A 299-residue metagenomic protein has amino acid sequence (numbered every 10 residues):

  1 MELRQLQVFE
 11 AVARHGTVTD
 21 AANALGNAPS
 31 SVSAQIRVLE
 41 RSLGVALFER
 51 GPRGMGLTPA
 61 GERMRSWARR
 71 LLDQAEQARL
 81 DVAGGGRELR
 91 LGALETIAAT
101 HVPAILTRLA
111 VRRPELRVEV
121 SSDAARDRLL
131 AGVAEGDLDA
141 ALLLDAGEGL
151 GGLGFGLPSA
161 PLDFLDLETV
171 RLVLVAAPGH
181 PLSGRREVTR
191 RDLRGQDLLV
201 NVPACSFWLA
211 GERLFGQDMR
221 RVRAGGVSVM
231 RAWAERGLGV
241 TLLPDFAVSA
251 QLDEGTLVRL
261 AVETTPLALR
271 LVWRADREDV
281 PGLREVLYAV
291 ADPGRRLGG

Functional and structural regions predicted by a protein language model:
E10-P29: Short helix-boundary/capping micro-motifs
E40-L57: A short LG(V/I)-centered, amphipathic sequence patch enriched for acidic residue(s) preceding the LG motif
G86-G152: Central regulatory/effector-binding core of bacterial HTH transcription factors
H101, V258-G299: A late-sequence structural motif
R126-L129, A134-L138, L144, P203-V258: Hydrophobic hinge/microswitch elements
A146, L182, R190, R194-Q217 (+3 more regions): Secondary-structure junction motif
G152, L157-L165, V170, V229-E278: Beta-alpha-beta core module
F155-L198: Flexible hinge/capping segments at coil-to-helix
